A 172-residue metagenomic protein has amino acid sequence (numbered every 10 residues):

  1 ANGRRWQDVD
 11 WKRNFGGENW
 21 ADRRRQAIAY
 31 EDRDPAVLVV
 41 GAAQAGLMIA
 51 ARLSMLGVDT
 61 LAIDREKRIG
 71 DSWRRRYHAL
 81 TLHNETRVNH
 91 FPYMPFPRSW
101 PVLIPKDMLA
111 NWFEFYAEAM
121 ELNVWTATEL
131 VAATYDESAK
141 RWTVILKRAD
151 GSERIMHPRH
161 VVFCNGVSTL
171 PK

Functional and structural regions predicted by a protein language model:
A1-A36, N111, T169-K172: Extreme N-terminal leader/targeting segments of oxidoreductases
A1-G3, L103-T169: Feature captures the FAD/FMN-dependent oxidoreductase FAD-binding
D32-A62: N-terminal Rossmann-like FAD-binding beta1-loop-alpha1 element of flavoenzymes
V40-A43, R65, T126, P158: A secondary-structure boundary/capping signal
A45, R68, S168: Conserved Rossmann-like nucleotide-cofactor binding loop
I49, S72, Y135, K172: Short glycine-/acidic-enriched loop or helix-start segments at secondary-structure transitions that form or flank
S54-H78: Glycine-rich FAD pyrophosphate-binding loop
R74-N111: Glycine-rich active-site loop/strand segments that organize a redox cofactor
